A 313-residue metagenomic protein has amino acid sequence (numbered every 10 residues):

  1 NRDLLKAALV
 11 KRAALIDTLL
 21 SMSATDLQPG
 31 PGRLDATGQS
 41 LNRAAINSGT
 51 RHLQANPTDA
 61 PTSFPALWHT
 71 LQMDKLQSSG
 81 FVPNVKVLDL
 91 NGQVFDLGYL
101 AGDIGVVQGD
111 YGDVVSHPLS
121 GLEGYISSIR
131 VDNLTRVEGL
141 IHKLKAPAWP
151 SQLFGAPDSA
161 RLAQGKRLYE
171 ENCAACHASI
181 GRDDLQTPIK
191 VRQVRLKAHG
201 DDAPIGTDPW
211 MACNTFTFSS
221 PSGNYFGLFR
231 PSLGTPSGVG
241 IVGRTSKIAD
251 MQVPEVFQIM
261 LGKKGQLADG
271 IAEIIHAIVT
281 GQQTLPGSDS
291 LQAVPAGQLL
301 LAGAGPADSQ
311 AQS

Functional and structural regions predicted by a protein language model:
N1-E170, A175-R182, G238-Q312: Extended surface/linker regions that mediate inter-domain or inter-protein docking in multi-component redox
A66-H69, G80, D184-F218: Gly/Gly-Pro-rich "capping" loops immediately C-terminal to redox-active cysteine motifs in periplasmic/lumenal
H199-V253, L261: N-terminal sorting sequences that target proteins to membranes/secretory pathways
